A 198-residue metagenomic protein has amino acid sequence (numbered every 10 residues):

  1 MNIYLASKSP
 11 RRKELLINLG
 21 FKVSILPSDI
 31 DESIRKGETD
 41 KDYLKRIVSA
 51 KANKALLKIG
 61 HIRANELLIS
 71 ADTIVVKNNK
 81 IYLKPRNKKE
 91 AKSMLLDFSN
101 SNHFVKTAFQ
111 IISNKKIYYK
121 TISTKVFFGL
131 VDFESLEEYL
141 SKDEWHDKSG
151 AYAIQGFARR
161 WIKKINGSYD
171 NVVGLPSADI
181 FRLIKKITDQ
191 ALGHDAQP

Functional and structural regions predicted by a protein language model:
N2-F21: N-terminal beta1-alpha1 ligand-phosphate binding loop
I3-Y4, I17, D40-A191, A196-P198: Anionic-ligand binding patches
A6-S9, S28, S99: Short linear Ser/Thr-Pro motifs
P10, I30, K116: Short, glycine/serine-rich, charged loops/turns that create anion-binding and catalytic segments at active sites
V23-S33: A short beta-strand-loop structural module common to alpha/beta enzyme folds
G37: Catalytic strand-loop-helix junctions within cyclic-nucleotide turnover domains
